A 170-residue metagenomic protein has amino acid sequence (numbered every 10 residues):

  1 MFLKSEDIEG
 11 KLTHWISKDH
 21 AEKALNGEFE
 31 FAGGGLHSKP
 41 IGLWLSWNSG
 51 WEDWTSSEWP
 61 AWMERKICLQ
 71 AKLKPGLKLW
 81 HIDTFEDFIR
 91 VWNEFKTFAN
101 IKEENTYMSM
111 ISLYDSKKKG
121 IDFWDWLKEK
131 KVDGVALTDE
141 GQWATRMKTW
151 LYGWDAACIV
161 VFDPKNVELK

Functional and structural regions predicted by a protein language model:
F2-A32, L36-H37, W59-K170: Active-site and NAD+-binding cores of ADP-ribose-processing enzymes
G42-L43, G134: Beta-sheet entry/capping signal
L43-K66: Aromatic- and glycine-enriched beta-alpha-beta binding-site module
